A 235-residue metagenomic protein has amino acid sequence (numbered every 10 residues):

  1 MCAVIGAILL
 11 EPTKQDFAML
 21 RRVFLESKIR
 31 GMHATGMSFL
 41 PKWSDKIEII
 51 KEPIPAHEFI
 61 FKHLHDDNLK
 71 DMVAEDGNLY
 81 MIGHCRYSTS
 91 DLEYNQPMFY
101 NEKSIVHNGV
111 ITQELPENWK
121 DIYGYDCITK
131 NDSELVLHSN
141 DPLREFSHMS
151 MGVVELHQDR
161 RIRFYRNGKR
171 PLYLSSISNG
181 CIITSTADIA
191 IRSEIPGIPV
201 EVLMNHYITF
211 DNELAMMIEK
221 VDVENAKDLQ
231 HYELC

Functional and structural regions predicted by a protein language model:
M1-C235: Conserved short alpha-helical segments that host acidic/polar catalytic motifs at enzyme active sites
